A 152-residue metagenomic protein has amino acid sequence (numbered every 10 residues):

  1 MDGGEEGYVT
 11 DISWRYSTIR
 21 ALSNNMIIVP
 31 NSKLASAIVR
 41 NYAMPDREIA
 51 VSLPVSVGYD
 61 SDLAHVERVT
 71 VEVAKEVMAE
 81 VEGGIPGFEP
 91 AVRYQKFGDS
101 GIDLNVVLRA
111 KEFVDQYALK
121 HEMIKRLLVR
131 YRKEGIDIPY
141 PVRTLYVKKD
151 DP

Functional and structural regions predicted by a protein language model:
M1-P86: Soluble accessory domains appended to multi-pass membrane transport proteins
L22, N41-Y42, V57-S61, H65 (+2 more regions): Solvent-exposed, non-transmembrane regulatory segments of membrane-associated proteins
